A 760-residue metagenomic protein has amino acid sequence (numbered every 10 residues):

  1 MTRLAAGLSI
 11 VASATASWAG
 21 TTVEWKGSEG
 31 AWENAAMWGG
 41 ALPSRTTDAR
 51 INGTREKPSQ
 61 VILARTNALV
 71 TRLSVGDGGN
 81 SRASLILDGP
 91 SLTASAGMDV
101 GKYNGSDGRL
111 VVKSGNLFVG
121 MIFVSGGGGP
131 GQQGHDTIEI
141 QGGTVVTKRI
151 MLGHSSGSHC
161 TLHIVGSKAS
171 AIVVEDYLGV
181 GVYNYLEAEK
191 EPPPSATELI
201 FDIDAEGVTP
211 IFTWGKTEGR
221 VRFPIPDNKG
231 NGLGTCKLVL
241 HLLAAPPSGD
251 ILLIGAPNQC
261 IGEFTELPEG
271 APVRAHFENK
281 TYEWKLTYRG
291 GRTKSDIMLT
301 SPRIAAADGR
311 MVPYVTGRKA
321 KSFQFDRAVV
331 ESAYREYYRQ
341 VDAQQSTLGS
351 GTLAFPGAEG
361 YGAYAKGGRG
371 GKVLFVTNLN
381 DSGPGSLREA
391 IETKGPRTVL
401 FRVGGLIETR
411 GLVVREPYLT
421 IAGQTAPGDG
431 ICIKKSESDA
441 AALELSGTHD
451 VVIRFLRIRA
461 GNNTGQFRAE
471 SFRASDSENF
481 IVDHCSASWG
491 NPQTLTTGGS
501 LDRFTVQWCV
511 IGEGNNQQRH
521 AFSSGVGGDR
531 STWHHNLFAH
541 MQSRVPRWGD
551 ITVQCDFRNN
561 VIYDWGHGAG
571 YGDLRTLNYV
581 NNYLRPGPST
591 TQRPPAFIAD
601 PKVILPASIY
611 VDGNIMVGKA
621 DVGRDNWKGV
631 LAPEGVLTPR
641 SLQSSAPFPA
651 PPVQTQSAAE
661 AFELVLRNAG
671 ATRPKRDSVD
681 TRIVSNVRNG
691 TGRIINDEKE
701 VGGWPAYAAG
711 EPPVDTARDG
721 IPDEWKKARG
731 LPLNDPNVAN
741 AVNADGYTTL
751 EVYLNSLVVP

Functional and structural regions predicted by a protein language model:
A16-G105, L240-G309, P313, T377-S382 (+1 more regions): Solvent-exposed adhesion/ligand-recognition segments of exported proteins
W32, L85-L87, G108-V112, I138-I140 (+12 more regions): All-beta strand scaffolds that present successive hydrophobic residues in beta-strands
G53-R72, L379-R388, P396-T420, A426-D439: N-terminal extracellular ligand-recognition/capping segment immediately after the signal peptide
A68-V75, T93-K102, F118-H135, V146-H154 (+12 more regions): Extracellular beta-strand/beta-solenoid scaffold signature
G78-S84, P90-I122, G127-P130, I407-T532: Right-handed parallel beta-helix
G128-D250, N582: Extracellular beta-strand/loop-rich repeat segments of large surface/secreted proteins
E698-P760: Extracellular calcium-associated, cysteine-rich motifs in secreted modular proteins
